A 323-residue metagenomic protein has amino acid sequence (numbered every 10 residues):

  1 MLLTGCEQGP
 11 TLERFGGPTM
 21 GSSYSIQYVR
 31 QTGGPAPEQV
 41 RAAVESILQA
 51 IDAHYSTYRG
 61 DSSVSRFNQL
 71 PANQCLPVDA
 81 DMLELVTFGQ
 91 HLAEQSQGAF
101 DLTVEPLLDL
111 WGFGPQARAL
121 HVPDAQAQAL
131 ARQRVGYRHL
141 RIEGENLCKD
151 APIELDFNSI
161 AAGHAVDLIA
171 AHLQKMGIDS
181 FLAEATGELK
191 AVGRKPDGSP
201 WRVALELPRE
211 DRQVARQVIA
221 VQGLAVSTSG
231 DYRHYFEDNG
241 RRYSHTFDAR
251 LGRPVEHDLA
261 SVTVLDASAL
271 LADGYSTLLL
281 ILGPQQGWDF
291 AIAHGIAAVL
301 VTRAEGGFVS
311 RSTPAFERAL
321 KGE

Functional and structural regions predicted by a protein language model:
L2-E323: Mature catalytic core of soluble alpha/beta enzymes
